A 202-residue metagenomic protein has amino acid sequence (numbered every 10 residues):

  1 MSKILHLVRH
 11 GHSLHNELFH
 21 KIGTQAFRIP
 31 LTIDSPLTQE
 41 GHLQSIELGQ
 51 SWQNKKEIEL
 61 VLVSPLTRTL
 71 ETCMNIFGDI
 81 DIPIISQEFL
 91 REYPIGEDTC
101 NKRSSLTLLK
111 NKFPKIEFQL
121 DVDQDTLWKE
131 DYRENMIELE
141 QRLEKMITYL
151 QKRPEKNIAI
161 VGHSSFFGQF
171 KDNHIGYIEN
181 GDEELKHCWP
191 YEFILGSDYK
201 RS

Functional and structural regions predicted by a protein language model:
K3, V8-I82, S86, G181: Active-site-proximal alpha-helix that buttresses catalytic centers in soluble enzyme cores
K3-V8, L62, K156-H163, F170-K171: Beta-strand elements within well-structured catalytic alpha/beta cores of enzymes that handle phosphate/sulfate esters
L14, T69-L70, E92, F166-G168: Short, active-site-adjacent cap segments at secondary-structure transitions
L14-P36, I80-R142: Phosphate-handling substructures
N54-E57, L150-K156: Glycine-rich phosphate-binding loop signature in dinucleotide/nucleotide-binding domains
E71-N75, E97, Q169-N173: A short acidic (Asp/Glu
L139-R153: A short, acidic, amphipathic alpha-helical segment used as a generic capping/interface helix at domain edges
I175-R201: Domain-level recognition of soluble alpha/beta enzyme cores, biased toward histidine phosphatases/phosphomutases
